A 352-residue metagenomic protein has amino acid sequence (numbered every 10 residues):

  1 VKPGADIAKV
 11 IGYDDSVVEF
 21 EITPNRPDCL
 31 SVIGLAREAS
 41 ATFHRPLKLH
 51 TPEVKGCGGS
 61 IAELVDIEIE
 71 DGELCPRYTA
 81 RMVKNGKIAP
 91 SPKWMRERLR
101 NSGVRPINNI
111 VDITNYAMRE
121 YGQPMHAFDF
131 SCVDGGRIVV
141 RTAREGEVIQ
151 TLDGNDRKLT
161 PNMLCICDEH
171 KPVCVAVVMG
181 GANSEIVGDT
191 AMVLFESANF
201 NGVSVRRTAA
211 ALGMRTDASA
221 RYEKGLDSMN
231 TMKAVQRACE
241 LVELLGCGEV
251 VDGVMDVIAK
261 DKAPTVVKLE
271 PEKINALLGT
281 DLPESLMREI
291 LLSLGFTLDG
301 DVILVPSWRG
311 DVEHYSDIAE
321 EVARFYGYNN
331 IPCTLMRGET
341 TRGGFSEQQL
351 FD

Functional and structural regions predicted by a protein language model:
V1-D352: RNA/tRNA-interacting regions in translation and RNA-turnover enzymes
